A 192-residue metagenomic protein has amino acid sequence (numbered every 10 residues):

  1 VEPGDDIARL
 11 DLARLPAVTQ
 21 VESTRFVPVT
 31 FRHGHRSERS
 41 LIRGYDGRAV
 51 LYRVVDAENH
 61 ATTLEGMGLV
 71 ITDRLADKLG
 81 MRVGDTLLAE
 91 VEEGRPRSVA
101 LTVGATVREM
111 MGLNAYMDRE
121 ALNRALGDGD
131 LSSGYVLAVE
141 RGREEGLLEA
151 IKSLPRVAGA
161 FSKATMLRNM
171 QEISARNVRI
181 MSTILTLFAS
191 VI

Functional and structural regions predicted by a protein language model:
V1-G66, V70-R74, R82-D85, N169 (+1 more regions): Juxtamembrane segments of multi-pass membrane proteins
L15-T19, M81, E93-S98, L154-A158: Secondary-structure transition/capping motifs at alpha-helix termini and the adjoining loop/turn into the next element
E22-R25, L88, V136, G159-F161: Residues embedded in well-ordered beta-strands within globular domains across many folds
R25, A61-L122: Hydrophobic secondary-structure segments that place a key small or acidic residue at a functional site
R53, T63-L64, T106-P155, G159 (+1 more regions): Small-residue transmembrane helix packing/gating motifs
K78-R82, L126-G129, I173: A short glycine-leucine-enriched loop at secondary-structure breakpoints that most characteristically corresponds
A158-I180: Juxtamembrane "pre-transmembrane" interface segments
A175-I192: Hydrophobic alpha-helical transmembrane segments of multi-pass inner-membrane transport and secretion
